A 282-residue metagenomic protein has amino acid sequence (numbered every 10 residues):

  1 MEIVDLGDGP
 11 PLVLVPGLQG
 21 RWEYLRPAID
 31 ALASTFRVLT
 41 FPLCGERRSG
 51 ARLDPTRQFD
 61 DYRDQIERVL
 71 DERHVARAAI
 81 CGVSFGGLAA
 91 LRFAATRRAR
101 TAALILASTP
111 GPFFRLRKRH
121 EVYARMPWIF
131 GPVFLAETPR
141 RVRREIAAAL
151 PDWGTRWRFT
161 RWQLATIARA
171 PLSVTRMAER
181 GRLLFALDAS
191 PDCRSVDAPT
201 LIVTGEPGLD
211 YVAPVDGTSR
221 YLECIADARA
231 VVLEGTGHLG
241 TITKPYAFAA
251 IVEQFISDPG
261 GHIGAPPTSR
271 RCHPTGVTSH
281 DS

Functional and structural regions predicted by a protein language model:
E2-A51: Conserved HGGG/HGGXW glycine-rich cap/lid loop of the alpha/beta-hydrolase fold
L39-C81, A250: Active-site loop/oxyanion-hole signature of alpha/beta-hydrolase fold enzymes
P42-R47, P110, T236-G237: Short beta-to-alpha linker loops that shape the active-site pocket of alpha/beta-hydrolase fold enzymes
G82-G86, A90: Gly/Ala-rich beta-loop-alpha elbow adjacent to hydrolase catalytic centers
A95, T101-F134: Flexible "cap/lid" loop of the alpha/beta hydrolase fold
R115, L135-R194: Conserved alpha/beta-hydrolase catalytic His-Asp/Glu region
T200-T236: Conserved loop-alpha-helix segment in the C-terminal half of the alpha/beta-hydrolase fold that carries the catalytic
I225-S282: Catalytic active-site module of serine/aspartate enzymes centered on a nucleophile-bearing elbow/loop
